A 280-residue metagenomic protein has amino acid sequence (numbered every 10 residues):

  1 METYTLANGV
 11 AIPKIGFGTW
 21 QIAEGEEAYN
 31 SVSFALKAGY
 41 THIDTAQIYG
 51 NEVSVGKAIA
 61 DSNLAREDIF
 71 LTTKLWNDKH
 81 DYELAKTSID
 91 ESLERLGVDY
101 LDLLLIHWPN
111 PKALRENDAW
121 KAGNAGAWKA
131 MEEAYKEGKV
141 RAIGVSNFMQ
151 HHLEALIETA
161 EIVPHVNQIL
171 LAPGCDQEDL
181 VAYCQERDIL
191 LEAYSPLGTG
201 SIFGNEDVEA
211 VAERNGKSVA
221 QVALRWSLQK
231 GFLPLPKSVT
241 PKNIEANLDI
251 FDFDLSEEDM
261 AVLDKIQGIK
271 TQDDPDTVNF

Functional and structural regions predicted by a protein language model:
M1-I69, G198, V262, V278-N279: N-terminal binding-site loop/beta-alpha segment at the start of enzyme catalytic domains that lines or forms
A7, G56-R66, L93-V98, I157-A160 (+1 more regions): Acidic (Asp/Glu)-rich catalytic clusters
K14, A65-I69, D99-L103, R141-A142 (+2 more regions): Short acidic capping loops at alpha-helix termini that bridge into adjacent secondary structure
I15-E26, L75-Y82, R115-W120: Active-site mouth loops of central-metabolism enzymes
A23-L36, D81-L96, M149-E154, C175-D176: Short, acidic/polar
E24, N110-T271, P275-F280: Beta/alpha (TIM)-barrel catalytic core signal, keyed to glycine-rich beta->alpha loops juxtaposed to Asp/Glu that bind
R66-K79, Y100-P109, L171: A short, structured active-site edge motif that brings together acidic residues
A85-I106, E133-E137: CE4/NodB-like, metal-dependent polysaccharide N-deacetylase domain that modifies extracellular/periplasmic N-acetylated
